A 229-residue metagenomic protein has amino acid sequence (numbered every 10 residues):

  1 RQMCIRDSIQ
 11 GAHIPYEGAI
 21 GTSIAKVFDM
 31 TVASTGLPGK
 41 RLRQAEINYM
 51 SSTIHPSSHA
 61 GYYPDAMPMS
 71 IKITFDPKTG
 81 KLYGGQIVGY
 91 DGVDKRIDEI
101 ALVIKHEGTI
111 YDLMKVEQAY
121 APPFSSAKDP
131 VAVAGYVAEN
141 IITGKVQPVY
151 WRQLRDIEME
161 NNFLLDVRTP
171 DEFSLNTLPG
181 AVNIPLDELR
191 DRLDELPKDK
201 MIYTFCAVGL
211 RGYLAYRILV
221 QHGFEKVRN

Functional and structural regions predicted by a protein language model:
R1-I5: Short, small-residue-biased leader/transition segments that mark boundaries at the very start of proteins
R6-H13, I104, I142: Short, hydrophobic alpha-helical segments
H13-R41: Rossmann-like dinucleotide-binding cores of NAD(P)H-dependent redox enzymes
F28-T35, R43-K145: Flexible, glycine-rich terminal cap/loop adjacent to redox cofactors in electron-transfer oxidoreductases
T79, T169, E188: Short, glycine/acidic-enriched loop or turn micro-motifs at the edges of active sites
K145-E158: A short, well-structured juxtamembrane/interface segment
F163-R168, I184: Short hydrophobic beta-strand that contains or immediately precedes a catalytic carboxylate
R190-N229: Catalytic cysteine-centered active loop of the rhodanese-like fold, especially the PTP/DSP P-loop
